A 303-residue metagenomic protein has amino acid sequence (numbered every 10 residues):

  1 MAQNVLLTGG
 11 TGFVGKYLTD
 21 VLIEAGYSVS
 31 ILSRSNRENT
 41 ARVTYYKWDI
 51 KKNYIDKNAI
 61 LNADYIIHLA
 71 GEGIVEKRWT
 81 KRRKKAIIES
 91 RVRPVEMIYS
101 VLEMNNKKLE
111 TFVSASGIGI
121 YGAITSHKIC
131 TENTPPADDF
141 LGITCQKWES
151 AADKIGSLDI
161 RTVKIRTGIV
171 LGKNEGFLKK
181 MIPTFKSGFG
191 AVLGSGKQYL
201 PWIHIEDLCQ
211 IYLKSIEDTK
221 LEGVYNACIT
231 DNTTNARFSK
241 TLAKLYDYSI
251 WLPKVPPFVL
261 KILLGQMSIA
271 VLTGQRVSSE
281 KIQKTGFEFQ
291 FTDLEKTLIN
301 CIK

Functional and structural regions predicted by a protein language model:
V5-A25: N-terminal Rossmann NAD(P)H-binding glycine-rich loop of SDR-like oxidoreductase domains
T44-R93, M97: NAD(P)H-binding glycine-rich loop region in Rossmannoid oxidoreductase-like domains and their noncatalytic homologs
E89, T125-K164: Catalytic helix-loop patch of NAD(P)-dependent Rossmann-fold dehydrogenases
E96-D139: Conserved Rossmann-fold NAD(P)-dependent oxidoreductase catalytic core, especially the SDR/UDP-sugar
Q146, L158-I160, L171-K180, S215-Y225: Glycine/proline-rich active-site loop of Rossmann-fold NAD(P)-dependent oxidoreductases
I182-G190, K197-N232: Alpha-helical substrate-binding/gating segment
D218-Q266, I299: Mid/C-terminal beta-alpha module of Rossmann-like enzyme folds, strongest in SDR-family dehydrogenases/epimerases
D293-K303: Amphipathic terminal alpha-helices
